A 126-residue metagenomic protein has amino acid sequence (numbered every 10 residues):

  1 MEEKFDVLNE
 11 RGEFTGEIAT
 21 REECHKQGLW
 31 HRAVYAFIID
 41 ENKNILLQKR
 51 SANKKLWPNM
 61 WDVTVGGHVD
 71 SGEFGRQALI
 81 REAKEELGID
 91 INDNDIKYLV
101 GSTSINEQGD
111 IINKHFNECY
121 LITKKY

Functional and structural regions predicted by a protein language model:
M1-Y35, I39-N42: Acidic, metal-coordinating catalytic segment for phosphate/diphosphate chemistry, firing primarily on the Nudix
G28-W30, W57, D110-K114: A generic structural micro-feature
A33-G67: A glycine-rich, hydrophobic loop/mini-helix early in the fold
E86-Y126: Active-site segment of metal-dependent pyrophosphate-handling enzymes, primarily the Nudix hydrolase catalytic core
